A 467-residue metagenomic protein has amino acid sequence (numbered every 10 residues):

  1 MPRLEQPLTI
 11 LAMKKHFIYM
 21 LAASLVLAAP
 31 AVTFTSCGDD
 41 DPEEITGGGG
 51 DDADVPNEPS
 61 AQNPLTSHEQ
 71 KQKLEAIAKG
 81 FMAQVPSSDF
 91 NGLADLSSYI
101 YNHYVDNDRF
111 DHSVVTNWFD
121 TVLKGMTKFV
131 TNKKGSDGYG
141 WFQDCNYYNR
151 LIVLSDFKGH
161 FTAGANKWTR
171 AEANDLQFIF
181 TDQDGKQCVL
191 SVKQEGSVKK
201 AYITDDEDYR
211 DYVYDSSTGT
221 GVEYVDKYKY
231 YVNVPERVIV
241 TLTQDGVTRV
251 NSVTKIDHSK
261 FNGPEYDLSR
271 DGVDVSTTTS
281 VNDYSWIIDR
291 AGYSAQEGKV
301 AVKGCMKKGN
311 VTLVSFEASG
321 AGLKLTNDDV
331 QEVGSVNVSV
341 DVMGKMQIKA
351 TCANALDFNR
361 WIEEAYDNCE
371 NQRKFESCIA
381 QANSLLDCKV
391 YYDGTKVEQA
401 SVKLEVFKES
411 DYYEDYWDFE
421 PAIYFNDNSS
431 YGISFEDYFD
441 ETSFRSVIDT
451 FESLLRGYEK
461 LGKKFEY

Functional and structural regions predicted by a protein language model:
R3, L8, G38-Q187, G432 (+2 more regions): Acidic/polar, low-complexity intrinsically disordered N-terminal segments immediately downstream of a Sec signal
P7, G125-K303: Long, acidic/polar, low-complexity amphipathic helices and coiled-coil-like
L11-A22: Bacterial N-terminal signal peptides that target proteins for export
A22-A31: Bacterial N-terminal signal peptides
V32-S36: C-terminal motif of bacterial Sec signal peptides marking the signal peptidase cleavage site
G50-Q72, S87, E317-Y467: Hydrophilic extracytoplasmic domains
V253-H258, E265-Q347, C352-N354, F358-I362: Extended amphipathic alpha-helical coiled-coil/heptad-repeat regions
